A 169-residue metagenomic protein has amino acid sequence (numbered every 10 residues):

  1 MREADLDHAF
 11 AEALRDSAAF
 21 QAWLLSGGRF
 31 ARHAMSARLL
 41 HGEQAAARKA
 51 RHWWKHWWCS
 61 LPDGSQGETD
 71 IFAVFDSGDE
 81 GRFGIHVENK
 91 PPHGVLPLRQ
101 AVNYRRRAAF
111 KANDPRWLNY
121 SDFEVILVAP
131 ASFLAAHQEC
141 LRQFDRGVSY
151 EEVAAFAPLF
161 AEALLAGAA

Functional and structural regions predicted by a protein language model:
M1-A169: Charged, terminal alpha-helix-loop-beta segments that serve as non-catalytic nucleic-acid engagement and/or assembly
